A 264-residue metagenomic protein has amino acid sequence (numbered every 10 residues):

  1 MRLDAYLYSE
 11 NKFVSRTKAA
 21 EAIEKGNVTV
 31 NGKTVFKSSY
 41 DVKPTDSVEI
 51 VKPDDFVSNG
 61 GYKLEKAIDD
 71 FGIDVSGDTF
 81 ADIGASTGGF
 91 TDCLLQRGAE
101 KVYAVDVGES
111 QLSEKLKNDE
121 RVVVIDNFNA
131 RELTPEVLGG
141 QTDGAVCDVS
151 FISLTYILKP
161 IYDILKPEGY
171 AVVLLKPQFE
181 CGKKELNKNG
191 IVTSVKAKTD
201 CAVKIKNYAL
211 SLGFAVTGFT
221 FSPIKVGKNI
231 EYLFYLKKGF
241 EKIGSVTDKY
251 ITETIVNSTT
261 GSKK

Functional and structural regions predicted by a protein language model:
M1-D46: A basic, amphipathic helix-loop patch mediating RNA/tRNA/ribosome contacts
N11, D69-S76, L138-G139: Glycine-rich helix-loop-beta junction characteristic of Rossmann-like nucleotide cofactor-binding loops
S76-S86: Conserved class I S-adenosyl-L-methionine
T87-G98: Conserved SAM-binding loop of SAM-dependent methyltransferases across substrates and taxa, primarily the Class I
Y103-Y156: S-adenosyl-L-methionine
T155-V172: A short glycine-rich, Lys/Arg-flanked "PGG" loop and its adjoining helix->strand segment in the class I
P177-T193: Short, glycine-/aromatic-enriched active-site segment of Class I SAM-dependent methyltransferases
K225-I255: Core SAM-dependent methyltransferase catalytic element
